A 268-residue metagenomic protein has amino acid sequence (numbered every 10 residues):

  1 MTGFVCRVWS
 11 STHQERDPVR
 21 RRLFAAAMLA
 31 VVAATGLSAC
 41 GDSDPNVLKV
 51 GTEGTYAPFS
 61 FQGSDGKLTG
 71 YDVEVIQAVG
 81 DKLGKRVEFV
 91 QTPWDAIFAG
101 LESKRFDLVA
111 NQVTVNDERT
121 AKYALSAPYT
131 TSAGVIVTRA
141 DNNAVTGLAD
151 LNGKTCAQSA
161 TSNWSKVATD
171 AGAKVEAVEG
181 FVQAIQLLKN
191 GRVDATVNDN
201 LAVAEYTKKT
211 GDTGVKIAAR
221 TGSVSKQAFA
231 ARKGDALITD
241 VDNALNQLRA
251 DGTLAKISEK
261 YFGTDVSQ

Functional and structural regions predicted by a protein language model:
T35-A39: C-terminal motif of bacterial Sec signal peptides marking the signal peptidase cleavage site
G41, V73-K82, N142, S162-N163 (+1 more regions): Extended ligand-binding regions for polar small-molecule ligands
D44-Q112: Extracytoplasmic small-molecule ligand-binding "clamshell" domains of the periplasmic binding protein/Venus flytrap
K49-T52, L148-T161: Short loop->beta-strand "edge-of-pocket" segments that line small-molecule binding or catalytic clefts across diverse
V73, F89-L101, N143, T161-S162 (+2 more regions): Short helix-initiation/N-cap motifs at beta->coil->alpha
Q77, R86-D150: Acidic, polar ligand-binding/catalytic clefts
G84-R86, S103-N111, K154-T155, N190-A202 (+1 more regions): Alpha-to-beta junction loops
T131-T138, A204-N246, T264-Q268: Periplasmic-binding protein-like
